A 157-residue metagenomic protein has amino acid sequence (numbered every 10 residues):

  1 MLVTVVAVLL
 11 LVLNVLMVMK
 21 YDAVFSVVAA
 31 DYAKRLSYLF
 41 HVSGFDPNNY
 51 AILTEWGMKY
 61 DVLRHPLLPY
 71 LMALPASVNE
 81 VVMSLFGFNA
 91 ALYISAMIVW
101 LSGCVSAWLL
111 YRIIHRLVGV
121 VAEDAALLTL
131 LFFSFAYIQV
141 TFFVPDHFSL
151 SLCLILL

Functional and structural regions predicted by a protein language model:
M1-W56: Transmembrane signal-anchor helices characteristic of membrane glycosylation enzymes that use polyprenol
L13, M17-V18, A76, E80 (+1 more regions): Membrane-water interface at transmembrane helix exits
E55-N89, Y93: Short hydrophobic/aromatic helix or loop-helix immediately within or flanking a transmembrane segment in polytopic
S95-V99: Alpha-helical transmembrane segments of multi-pass integral membrane proteins
L101, V105-W108, C153: Residue-level signal for the membrane-embedded core of alpha-helical transmembrane segments, especially mid-helix
L110-S134: Transmembrane-helix signature of polytopic, membrane-embedded enzymes that assemble or transfer cell-envelope glycans
V140-F148: Short acidic/glycine- and proline-prone juxtamembrane loop motifs at membrane-interface regions of multi-pass membrane
L150-L157: Specific aromatic-rich, kink-prone transmembrane helix
